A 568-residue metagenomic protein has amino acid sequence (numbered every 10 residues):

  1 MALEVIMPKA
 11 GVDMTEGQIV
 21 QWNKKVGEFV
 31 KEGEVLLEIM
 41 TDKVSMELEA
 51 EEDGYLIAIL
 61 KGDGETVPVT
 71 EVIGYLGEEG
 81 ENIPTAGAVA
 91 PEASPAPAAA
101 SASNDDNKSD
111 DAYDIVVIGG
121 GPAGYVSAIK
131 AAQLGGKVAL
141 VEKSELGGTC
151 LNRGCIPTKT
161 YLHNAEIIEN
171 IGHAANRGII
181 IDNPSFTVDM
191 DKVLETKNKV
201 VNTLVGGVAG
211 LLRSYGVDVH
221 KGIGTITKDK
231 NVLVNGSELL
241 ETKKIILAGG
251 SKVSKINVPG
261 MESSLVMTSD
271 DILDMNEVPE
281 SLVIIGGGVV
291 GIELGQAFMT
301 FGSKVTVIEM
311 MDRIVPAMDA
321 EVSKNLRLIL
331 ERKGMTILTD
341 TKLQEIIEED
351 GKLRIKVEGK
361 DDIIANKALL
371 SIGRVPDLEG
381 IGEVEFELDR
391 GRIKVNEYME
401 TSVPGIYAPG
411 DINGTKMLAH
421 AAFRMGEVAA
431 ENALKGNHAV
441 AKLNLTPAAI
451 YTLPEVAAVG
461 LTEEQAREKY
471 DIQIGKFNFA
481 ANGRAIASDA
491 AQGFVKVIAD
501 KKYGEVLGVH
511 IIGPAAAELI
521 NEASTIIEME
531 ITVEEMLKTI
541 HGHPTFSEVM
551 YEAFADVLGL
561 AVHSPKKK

Functional and structural regions predicted by a protein language model:
M1, E78-Y113: Intrinsically disordered, low-complexity linker and terminal tail regions
A2-P84: Small cofactor-carrier domains centered on a conserved lysine used for covalent cofactor attachment
D111-A112, I129-G136, V141-V278, T306 (+8 more regions): Glycine-rich flavin
D114-L140, G291-M299: N-terminal Rossmann-like FAD-binding beta1-loop-alpha1 element of flavoenzymes
V116-I118, G224, L240-G250, I284-I285 (+5 more regions): Short hydrophobic core segments
I118-G120, A132-S144, I156, T160-I167 (+4 more regions): Flexible, glycine-rich terminal cap/loop adjacent to redox cofactors in electron-transfer oxidoreductases
C155, G249-K304, I308, T336-I337 (+2 more regions): Glycine-rich dinucleotide-binding loop and its adjacent helix/turn
E262-P279, I363-K435: FAD-site-proximal beta/loop scaffold in flavoenzymes
